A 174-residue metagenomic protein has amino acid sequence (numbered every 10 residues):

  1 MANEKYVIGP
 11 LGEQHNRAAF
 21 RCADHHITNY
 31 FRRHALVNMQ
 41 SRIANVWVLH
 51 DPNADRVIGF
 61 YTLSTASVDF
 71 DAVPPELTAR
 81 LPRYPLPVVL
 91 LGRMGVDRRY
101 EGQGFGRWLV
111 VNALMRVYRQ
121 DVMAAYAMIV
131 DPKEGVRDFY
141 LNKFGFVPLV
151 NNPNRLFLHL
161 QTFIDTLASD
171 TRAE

Functional and structural regions predicted by a protein language model:
M1-S41, N53-R56: Short amphipathic alpha-helix that is part of the acyltransferase structural core
G12-Q14, V57, Y61, P132 (+3 more regions): Catalytic cores of nucleotide-enabled group-transfer and carboxylate-activating enzymes in metabolic and assembly-line
R42-T65, A72: Conserved beta-hairpin
F60-R93: Conserved acyl-donor/pantetheine-binding loop and adjacent beta-alpha core of acyl/acetyltransferases and related
G92-G102: A short, internal acetyl-CoA/4′-phosphopantetheine-binding micro-motif in the GNAT/acyltransferase core
G102-M115: Conserved acetyl-CoA-binding loop-helix of GNAT-fold acetyltransferases
V110, E134-V136, P153-L160: Short glycine/proline-centered loop/turn elements that form peptide/ligand docking sites
Y118, M123-A125, V130-N151: Conserved active-site alpha-helix within GNAT-family acetyltransferase domains
